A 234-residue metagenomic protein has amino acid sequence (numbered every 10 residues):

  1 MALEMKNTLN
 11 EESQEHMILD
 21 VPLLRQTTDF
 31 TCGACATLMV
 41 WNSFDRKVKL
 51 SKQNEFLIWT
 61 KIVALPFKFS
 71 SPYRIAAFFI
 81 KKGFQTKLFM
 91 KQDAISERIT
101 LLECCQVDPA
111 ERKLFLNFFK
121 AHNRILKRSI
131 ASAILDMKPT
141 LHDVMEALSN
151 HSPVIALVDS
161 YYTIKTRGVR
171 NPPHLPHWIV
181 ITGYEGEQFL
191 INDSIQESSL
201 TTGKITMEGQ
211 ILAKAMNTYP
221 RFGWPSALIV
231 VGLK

Functional and structural regions predicted by a protein language model:
M1-I125, V169, E185: Active-site-adjacent structural segments surrounding the nucleophilic cysteine of cysteine proteases and isopeptidases
A2-M5, E146-S149, D159-P176, T182-K234: Noncatalytic regulatory segments and standalone regulatory/sensor domains
E11, A64-F67, S132-D136, V158-Y161 (+1 more regions): A short linear-motif detector with a strong N-terminal bias
S13, S43, S51, S70-S71 (+7 more regions): Generic serine detector
L65, T86, H151-I155, Y219 (+1 more regions): Short secondary-structure junctions and interdomain/linker hinges
R98, P109-L190: Active-site-adjacent substructure of cysteine-protease-like catalytic cores
